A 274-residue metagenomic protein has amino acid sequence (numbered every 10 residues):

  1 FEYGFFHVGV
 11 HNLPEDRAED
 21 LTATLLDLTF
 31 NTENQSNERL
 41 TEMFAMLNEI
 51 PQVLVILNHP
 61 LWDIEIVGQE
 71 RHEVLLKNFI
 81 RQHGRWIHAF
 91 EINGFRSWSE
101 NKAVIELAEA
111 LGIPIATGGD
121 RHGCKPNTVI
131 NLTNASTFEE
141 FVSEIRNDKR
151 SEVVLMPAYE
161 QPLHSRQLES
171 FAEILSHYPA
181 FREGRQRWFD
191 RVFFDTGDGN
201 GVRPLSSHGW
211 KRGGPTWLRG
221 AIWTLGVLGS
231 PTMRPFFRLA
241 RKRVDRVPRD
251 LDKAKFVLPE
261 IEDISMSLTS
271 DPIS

Functional and structural regions predicted by a protein language model:
Y3-D20, D63-S274: Charged catalytic cores and adjacent phosphate/nucleic-acid-binding surfaces used for phosphate/nucleic-acid chemistry
G9-L54: Binuclear metal-dependent hydrolase catalytic cores centered on His/Asp/Glu-rich metal-binding motifs
Q52-G68: Aromatic-lined carbohydrate-recognition surfaces of secreted/lumenal glycan-active proteins
